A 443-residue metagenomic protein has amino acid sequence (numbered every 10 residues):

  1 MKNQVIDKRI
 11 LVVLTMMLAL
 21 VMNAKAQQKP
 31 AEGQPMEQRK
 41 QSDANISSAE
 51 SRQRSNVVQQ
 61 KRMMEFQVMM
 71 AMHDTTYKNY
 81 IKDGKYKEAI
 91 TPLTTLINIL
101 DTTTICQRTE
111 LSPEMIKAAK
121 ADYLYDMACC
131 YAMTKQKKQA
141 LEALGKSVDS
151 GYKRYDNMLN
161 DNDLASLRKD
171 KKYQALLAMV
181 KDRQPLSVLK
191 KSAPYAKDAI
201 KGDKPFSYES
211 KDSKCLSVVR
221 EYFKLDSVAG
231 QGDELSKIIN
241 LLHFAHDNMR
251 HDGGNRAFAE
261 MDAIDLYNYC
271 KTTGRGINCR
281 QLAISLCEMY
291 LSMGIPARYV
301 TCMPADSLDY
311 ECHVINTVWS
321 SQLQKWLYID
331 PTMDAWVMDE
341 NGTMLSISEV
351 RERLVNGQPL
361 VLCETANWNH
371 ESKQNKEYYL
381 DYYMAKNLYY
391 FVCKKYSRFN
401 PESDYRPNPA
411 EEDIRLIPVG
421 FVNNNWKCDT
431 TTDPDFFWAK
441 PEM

Functional and structural regions predicted by a protein language model:
V58-M63, I99-K117: Flexible helix-coil transition and linker loops at the boundaries of alpha-helical arrays
K191-I277, K440: Secondary-structure boundary elements
G253-I315: Active-site neighborhood of thiol-dependent amide/isopeptide-bond enzymes
L308, V318-M443: His-Asp-centered catalytic microenvironments across diverse enzyme cores, prominently the transglutaminase-like
